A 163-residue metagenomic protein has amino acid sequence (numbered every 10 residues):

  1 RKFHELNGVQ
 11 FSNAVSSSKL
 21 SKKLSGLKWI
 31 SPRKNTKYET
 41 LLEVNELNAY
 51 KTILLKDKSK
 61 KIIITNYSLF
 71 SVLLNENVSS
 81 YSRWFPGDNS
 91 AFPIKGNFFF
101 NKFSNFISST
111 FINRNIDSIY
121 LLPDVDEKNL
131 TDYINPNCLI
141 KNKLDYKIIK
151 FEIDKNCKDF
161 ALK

Functional and structural regions predicted by a protein language model:
F3-D88, D117-V125: Short periplasmic/luminal acceptor-recognition loop of GT-C membrane glycosyltransferases, typified by
T65-E76, N89-I149: Periplasmic/luminal catalytic loop of GT-C fold multi-pass membrane glycosyltransferases that transfer sugars from
F151-D154: Active-site beta-strand termini and strand-to-loop segments that position acidic
K158-K163: A juxtamembrane structural motif centered on a specific transmembrane helix
